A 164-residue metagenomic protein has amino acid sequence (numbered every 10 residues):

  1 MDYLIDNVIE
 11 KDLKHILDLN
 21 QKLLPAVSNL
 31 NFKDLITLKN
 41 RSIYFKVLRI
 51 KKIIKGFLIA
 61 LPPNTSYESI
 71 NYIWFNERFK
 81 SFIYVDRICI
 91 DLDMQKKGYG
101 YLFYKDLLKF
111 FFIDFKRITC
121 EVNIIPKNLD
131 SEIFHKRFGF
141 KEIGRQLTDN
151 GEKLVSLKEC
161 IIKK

Functional and structural regions predicted by a protein language model:
D2-I16: A short beta-loop-alpha structural element at the N-terminal edge of CoA-dependent acyl/N-acetyltransferase catalytic
P25-K51: Active-site rim helix/loop that mediates acceptor-substrate recognition in acyltransferases
I59-R87: Conserved acyl-donor/pantetheine-binding loop and adjacent beta-alpha core of acyl/acetyltransferases and related
D86-Q95, N123-I125: A short, internal acetyl-CoA/4′-phosphopantetheine-binding micro-motif in the GNAT/acyltransferase core
I90, K96-K109: Conserved acetyl-CoA-binding loop-helix of GNAT-fold acetyltransferases
F111-I124: Conserved GNAT acetyl-CoA-binding A-motif
I124-G144: Conserved active-site alpha-helix within GNAT-family acetyltransferase domains
L147-K164: C-terminal "cap" of GNAT-fold acetyltransferases
